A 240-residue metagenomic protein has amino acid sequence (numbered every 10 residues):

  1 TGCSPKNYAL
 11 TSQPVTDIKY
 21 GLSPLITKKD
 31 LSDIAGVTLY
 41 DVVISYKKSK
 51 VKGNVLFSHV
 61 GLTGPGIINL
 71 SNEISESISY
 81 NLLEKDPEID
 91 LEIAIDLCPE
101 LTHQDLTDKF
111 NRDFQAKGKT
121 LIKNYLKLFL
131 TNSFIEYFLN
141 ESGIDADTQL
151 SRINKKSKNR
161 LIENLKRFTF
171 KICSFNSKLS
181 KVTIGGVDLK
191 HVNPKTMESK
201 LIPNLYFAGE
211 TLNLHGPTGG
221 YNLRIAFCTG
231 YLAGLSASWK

Functional and structural regions predicted by a protein language model:
T1-F134: Predominantly flavin-linked oxidoreductase catalytic cores and closely associated redox partners
T1-T11, L214-K240: A conserved FAD-binding loop/helix module that cradles the flavin
G2-C3, N124-Y125, F134, C173-S174 (+5 more regions): Domain-scale detector for complete catalytic domains at protein termini or as standalone homologs
S12-Q13, S49, K158, K166-K171 (+1 more regions): Generic secondary-structure signature for well-ordered alpha-helical cores
T27-K28, I184, L235: Short Asp/Glu-rich motifs
T63-G66, V187-D188, T211, T218-N222: Gly/Ser/Thr-rich beta-alpha loop segments that engage phosphate groups in nucleotides
S75-S77, S142-D147, W239-K240: Short helix-capping/linker segments at secondary-structure and domain boundaries
E136-H215: A glycine-rich dinucleotide-binding beta-alpha-beta segment and adjacent secondary-structure elements that constitute
